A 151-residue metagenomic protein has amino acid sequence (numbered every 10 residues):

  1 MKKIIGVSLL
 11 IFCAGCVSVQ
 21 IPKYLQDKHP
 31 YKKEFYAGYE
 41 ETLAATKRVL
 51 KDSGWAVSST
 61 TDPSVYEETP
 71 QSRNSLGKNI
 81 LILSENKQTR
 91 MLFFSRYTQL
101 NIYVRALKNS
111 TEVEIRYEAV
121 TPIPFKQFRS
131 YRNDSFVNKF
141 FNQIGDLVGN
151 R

Functional and structural regions predicted by a protein language model:
I4-C13: Sec-dependent N-terminal signal peptides
V17-R151: Ser/Thr-rich, low-complexity intrinsically disordered terminal regions
